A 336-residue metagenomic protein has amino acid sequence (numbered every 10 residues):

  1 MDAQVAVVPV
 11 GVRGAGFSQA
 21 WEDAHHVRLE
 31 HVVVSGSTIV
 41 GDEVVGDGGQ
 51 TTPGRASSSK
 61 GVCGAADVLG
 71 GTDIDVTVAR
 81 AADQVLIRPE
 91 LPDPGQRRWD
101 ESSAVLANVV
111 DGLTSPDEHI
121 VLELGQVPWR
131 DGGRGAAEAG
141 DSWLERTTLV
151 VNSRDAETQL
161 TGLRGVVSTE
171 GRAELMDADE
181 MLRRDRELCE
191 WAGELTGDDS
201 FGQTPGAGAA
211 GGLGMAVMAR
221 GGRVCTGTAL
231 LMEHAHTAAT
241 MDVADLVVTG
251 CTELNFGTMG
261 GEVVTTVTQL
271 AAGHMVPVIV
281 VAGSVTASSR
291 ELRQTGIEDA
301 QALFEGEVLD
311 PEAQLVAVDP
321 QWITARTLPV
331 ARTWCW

Functional and structural regions predicted by a protein language model:
M1-W336: N-terminal loops that bind phosphate or other acidic moieties and the adjacent beta-alpha structural core
